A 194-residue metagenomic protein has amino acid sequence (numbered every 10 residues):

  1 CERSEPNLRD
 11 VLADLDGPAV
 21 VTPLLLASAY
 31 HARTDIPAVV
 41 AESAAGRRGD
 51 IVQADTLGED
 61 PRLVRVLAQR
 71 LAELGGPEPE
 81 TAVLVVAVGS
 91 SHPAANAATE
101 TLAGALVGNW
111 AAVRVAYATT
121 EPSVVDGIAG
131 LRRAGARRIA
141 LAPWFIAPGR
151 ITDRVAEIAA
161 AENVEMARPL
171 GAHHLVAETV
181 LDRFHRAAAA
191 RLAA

Functional and structural regions predicted by a protein language model:
C1-A194: Active-site-proximal alpha-helix that buttresses catalytic centers in soluble enzyme cores
